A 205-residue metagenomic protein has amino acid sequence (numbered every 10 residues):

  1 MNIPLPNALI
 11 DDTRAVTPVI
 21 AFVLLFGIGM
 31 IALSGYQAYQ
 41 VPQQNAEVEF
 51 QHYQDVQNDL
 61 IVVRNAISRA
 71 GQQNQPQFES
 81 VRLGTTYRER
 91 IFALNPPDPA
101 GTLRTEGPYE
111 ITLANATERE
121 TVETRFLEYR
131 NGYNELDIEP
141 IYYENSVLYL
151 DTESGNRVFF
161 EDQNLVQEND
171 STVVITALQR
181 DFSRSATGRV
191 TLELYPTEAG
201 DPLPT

Functional and structural regions predicted by a protein language model:
M1-N74: Hydrophobic alpha-helical segments
I67, G71, Q75-T205: Boundary segments of small protein-protein interaction reader/adaptor domains
